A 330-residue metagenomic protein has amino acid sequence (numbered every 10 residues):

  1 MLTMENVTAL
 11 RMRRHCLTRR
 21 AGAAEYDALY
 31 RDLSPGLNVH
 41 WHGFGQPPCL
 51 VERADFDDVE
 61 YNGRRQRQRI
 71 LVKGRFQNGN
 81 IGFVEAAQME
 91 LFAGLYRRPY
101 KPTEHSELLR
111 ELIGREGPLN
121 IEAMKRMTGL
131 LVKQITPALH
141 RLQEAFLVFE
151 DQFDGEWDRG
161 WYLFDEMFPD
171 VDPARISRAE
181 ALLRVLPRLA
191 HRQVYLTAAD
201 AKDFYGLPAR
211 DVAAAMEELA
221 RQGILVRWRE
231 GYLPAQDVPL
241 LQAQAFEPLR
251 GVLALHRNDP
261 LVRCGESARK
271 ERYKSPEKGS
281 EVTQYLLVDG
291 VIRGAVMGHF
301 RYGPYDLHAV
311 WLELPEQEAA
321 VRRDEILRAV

Functional and structural regions predicted by a protein language model:
M1-V330: Long, charged, low-complexity, helical-prone intrinsically disordered regions
